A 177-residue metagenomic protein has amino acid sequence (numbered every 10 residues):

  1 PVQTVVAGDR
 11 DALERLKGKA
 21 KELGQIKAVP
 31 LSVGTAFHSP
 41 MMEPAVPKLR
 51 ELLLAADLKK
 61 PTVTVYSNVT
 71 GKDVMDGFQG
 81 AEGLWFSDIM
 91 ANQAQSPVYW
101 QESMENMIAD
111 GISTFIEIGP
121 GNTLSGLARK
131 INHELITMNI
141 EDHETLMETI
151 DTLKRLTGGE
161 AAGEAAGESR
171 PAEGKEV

Functional and structural regions predicted by a protein language model:
P1-G163, G167-V177: Acyl-group transfer acyltransferase/transacylase scaffold of fatty acid/polyketide systems
